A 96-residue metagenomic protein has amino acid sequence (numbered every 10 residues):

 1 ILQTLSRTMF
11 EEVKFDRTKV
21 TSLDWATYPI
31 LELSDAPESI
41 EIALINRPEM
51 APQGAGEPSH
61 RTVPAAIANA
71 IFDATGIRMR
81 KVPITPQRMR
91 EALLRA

Functional and structural regions predicted by a protein language model:
I1-A96: Cofactor-binding beta-sheet edge motifs in enzyme active sites
